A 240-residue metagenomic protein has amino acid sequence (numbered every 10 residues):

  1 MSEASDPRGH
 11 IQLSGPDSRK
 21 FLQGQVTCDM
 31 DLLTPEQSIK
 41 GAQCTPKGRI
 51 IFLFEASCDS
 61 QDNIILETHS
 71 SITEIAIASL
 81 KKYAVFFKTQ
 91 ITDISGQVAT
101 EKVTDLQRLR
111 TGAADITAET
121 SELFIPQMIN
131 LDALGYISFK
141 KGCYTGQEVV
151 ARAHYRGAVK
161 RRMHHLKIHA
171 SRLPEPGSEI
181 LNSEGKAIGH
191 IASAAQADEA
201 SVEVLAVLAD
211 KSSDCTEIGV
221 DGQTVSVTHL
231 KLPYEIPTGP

Functional and structural regions predicted by a protein language model:
M1-L53, C58-Q61: Acidic, proline/glycine-enriched N-terminal capping motif
S2-S5, G9-Q12, E55-G112: Acidic, low-complexity central loop/insert segments
G9, I39, D62, F87 (+6 more regions): A generic structural signal for short beta-strands and their flanking turns/coil linkers
G15, L66, G146, G185: Residue-level signal for inorganic ion chemistry
F21-L22, A76-S79, R162: Hydrophobic side chains in well-ordered alpha-helices
V26-D31, K81-V85, L181-S183: Short, solvent-exposed amphipathic alpha-helical segments in soluble enzyme and RNA/protein-processing domains
I50, I129-I137, A151-P240: Glycine-rich, small/acidic residue-mixed loop/short-helix segments
K102-K167: Anionic-ligand-binding alpha/beta catalytic cores of soluble enzymes and soluble regulatory domains that recognize
